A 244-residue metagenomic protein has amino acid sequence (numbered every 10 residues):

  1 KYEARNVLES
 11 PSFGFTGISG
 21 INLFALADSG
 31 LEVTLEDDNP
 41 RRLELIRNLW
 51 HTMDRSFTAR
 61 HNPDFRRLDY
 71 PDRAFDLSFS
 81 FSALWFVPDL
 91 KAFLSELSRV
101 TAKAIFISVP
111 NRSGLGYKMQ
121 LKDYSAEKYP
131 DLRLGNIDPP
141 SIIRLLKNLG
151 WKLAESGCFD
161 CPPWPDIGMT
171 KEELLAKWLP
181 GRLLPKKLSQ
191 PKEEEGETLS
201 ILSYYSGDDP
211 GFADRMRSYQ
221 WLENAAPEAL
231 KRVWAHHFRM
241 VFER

Functional and structural regions predicted by a protein language model:
N6-R67: Class I SAM-dependent methyltransferase SAM/SAH-binding core
R66-L77: A short acidic, Gly/Pro-enriched loop at the edge of an enzyme's catalytic core that lines a small-molecule cofactor
D76-D89: A short SAM/SAH-binding and catalytic strip from SAM-dependent methyltransferases
K91-I107: A short glycine-rich, Lys/Arg-flanked "PGG" loop and its adjoining helix->strand segment in the class I
K103-N136: Conserved class I S-adenosyl-L-methionine
L132-F159: Short alpha-helix
K152-G207: Conserved catalytic loop of SAM-dependent methyltransferase domains
K192-R244: C-terminal lobe and adjacent flexible extensions of AdoMet/dcAdoMet transferase-like proteins
